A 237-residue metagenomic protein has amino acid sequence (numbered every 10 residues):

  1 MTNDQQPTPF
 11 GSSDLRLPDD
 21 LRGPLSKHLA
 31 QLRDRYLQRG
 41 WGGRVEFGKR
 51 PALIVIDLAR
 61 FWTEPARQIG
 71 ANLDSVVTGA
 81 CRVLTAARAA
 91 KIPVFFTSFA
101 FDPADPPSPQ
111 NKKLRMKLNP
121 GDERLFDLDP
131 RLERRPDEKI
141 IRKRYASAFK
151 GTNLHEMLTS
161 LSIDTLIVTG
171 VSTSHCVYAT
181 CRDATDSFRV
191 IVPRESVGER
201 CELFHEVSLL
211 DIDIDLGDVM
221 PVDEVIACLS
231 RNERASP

Functional and structural regions predicted by a protein language model:
T2-A52, R82-A90, M116-P237: Active-site-adjacent betaalpha module
R39-A86, F95: Short, contiguous, helix-prone interaction/anchoring segments in small proteins
L58, F99-F101, E195: Active-site loop/turn elements of alpha/beta-hydrolase fold enzymes, especially the short glycine-/histidine-rich
A59-T63, D105-N111, P130-I140: Short, basic/glycine-rich phosphate-binding loops at helix/coil junctions that contact nucleotide phosphates
F61, D102, E199: Active-site loop signature of alpha/beta-hydrolase-fold enzymes
G70-L73, K112-K113, A184: Glycine-rich, phosphate-binding/catalytic loops in enzymes
A87-P106: Von Willebrand factor
P103-G121: Acidic/polar short surface loop at catalytic or gating sites that assists cofactor/ion binding and chemistry
